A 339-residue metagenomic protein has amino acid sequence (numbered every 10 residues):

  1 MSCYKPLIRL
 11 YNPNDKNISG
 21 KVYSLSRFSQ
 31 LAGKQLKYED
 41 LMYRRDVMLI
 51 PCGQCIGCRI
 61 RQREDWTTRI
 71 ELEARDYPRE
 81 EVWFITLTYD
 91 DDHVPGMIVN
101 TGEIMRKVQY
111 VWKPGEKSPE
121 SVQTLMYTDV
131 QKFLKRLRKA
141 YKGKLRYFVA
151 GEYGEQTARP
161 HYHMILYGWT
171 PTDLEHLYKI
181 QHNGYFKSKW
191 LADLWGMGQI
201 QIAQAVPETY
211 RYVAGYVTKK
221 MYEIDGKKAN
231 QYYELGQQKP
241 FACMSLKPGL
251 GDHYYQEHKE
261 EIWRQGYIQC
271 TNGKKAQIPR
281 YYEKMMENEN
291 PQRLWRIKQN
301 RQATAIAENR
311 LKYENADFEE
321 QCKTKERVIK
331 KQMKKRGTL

Functional and structural regions predicted by a protein language model:
M1-E71: DNA replication initiation on ssDNA origins
K16, G20, G33-K34, V47 (+5 more regions): Intrinsic-disorder/low-complexity loop/linker signature
G53, W83, P160: Residue-level detector of short, conserved catalytic/binding motifs and their immediate flanks
G53, Y127-Q131, R211: A structural signal for well-ordered alpha-helical segments within the folded catalytic domains of diverse enzymes
I56, T86, F148-A150, Q201-A203 (+1 more regions): Residues in well-ordered beta-strands of folded domains
R61-Q156: Signature for HUH/AEP ssDNA processing cores
E120, G143-K144, G154-P160, M164-K298: Conserved His + Asp/Glu catalytic blocks
G198-Q201, I297-L339: C-terminal non-catalytic accessory extensions
